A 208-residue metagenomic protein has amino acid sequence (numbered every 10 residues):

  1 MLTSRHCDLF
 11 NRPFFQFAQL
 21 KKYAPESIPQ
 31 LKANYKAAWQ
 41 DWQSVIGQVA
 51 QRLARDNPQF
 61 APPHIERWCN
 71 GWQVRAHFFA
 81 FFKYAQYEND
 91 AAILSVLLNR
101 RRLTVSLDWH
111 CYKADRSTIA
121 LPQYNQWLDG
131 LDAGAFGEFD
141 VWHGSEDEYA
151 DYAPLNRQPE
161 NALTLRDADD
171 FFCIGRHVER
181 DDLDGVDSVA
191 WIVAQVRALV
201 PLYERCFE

Functional and structural regions predicted by a protein language model:
M1-L53, E148-E208: Long, solvent-exposed, polar/charged low-complexity segments
W42-V74: Glycine-rich, compositionally biased intrinsically disordered regions
A61-L94, L98: Amphipathic, interaction-prone secondary-structure segments
Y84-Q86, L98-R100, W109-K113, V178: Short, flexible loop/turn elements at secondary-structure junctions
A85-Y87, L97, L131-A133, L163-L165: A general structural signal for short secondary-structure junctions and capping/turn motifs
N89-D90, A114-T118, Y149, R180-D184: Short, surface-exposed beta-strand/loop "edge" segments at domain boundaries and coil↔beta transitions
A91-I93, R102, F171: Extracellular structured ligand-interaction cores
R101, V105-N161: Compact, glycine/acidic-enriched structural inserts
